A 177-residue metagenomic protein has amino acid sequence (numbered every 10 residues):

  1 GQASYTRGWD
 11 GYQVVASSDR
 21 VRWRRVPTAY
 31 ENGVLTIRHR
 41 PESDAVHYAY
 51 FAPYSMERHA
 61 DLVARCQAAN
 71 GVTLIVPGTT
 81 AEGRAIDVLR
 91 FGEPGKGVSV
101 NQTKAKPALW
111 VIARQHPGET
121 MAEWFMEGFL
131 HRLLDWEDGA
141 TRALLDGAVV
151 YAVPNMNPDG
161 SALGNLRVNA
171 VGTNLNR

Functional and structural regions predicted by a protein language model:
G1, W23, I37-H39, V46-S55 (+7 more regions): Long, contiguous hydrophobic alpha-helical segments, chiefly transmembrane helices and signal peptides
G1-V46: Extreme N-terminal flexible tails
S4-T6, M56-R58, S161: Short active-site-adjacent helix-start/loop capping segments
P27-E82, K96: Extended acidic/polar, glycine-enriched regions that form or flank non-catalytic beta-rich accessory modules
G71-R177: Active-site/substrate-binding loop(s) of hydrolase catalytic cores
